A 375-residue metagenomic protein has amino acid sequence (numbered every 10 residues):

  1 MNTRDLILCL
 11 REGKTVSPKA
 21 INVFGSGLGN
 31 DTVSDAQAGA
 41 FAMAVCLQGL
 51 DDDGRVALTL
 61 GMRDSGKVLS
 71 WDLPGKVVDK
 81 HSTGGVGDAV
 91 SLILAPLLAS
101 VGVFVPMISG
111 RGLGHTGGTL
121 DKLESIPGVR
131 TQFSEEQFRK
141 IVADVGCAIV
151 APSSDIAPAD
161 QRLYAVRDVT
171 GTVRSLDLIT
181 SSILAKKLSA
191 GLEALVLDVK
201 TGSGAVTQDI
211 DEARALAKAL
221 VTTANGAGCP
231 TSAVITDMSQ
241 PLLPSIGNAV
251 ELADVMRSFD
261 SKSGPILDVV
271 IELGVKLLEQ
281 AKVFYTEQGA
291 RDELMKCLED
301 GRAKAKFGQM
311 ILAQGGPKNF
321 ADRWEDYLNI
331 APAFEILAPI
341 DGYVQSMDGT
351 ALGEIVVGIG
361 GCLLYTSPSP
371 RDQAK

Functional and structural regions predicted by a protein language model:
M1-G87, S258, K306-P317: Acidic, glycine/proline-rich low-complexity segments that act as flexible tails and inter-domain linkers
L8, T223, P230-S232, Q240-L364: A glycine- and small/hydrophobic-rich beta-loop-beta segment that serves as a flexible "lid/hinge" or phosphate-binding
L47-Q48, L92-F104, K186-G191, G226-A227 (+1 more regions): Alpha-helix C-terminal capping segments
K76-A99, V103-H115: Glycine/serine-rich anion-binding loops at beta->alpha junctions that coordinate negatively charged ligand groups
L113-V129: Active-site-proximal loop->helix
S125-V145: A glycine-rich helix N-cap at a beta->alpha junction
A143-A190: Phosphate/diphosphate-binding glycine-rich loops and adjacent basic-rich segments that engage nucleotide
Y365-P370: Conserved small/polar residues in nucleotide/adenosyl-binding loops
